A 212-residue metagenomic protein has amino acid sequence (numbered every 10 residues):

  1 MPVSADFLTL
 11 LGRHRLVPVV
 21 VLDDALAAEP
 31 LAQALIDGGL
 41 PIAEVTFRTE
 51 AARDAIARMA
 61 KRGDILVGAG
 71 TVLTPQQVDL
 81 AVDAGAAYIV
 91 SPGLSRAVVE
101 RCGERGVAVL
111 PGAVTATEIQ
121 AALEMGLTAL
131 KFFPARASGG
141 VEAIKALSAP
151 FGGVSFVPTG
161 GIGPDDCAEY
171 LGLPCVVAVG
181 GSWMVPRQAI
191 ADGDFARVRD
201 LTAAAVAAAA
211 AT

Functional and structural regions predicted by a protein language model:
M1-A87, E104, G153, P164-D165 (+1 more regions): Conserved N-terminal beta1-alpha1 strand-loop-helix module at the mouth
V21-D24, A69-P75, S91-S95, P111-A116 (+2 more regions): Glycine-rich beta-to-alpha transition loops that act as phosphate-gripper elements at the mouths of alpha/beta enzyme
A28, I56-A60, L123, I144 (+1 more regions): Distinct, well-ordered alpha-helical segments
T74-A84, T117-M125, I162-A178: Catalytic cores of alpha/beta
Q77-D79, V98-C102, Q120-E124, G140-A143 (+1 more regions): Short, charged, surface-exposed secondary-structure boundary motifs
Y88, S95-S138: Histidine/lysine/aspartate-rich catalytic loop segments that bind and position anionic ligands
Y88-V98, K131-G140, C175-R197: Glycine-rich phosphate-binding active-site loops on the catalytic face of alpha/beta enzymes
G126-K131, A143-I144, P150-G153: A contiguous pocket-lining binding segment that forms or flanks enzyme active sites
